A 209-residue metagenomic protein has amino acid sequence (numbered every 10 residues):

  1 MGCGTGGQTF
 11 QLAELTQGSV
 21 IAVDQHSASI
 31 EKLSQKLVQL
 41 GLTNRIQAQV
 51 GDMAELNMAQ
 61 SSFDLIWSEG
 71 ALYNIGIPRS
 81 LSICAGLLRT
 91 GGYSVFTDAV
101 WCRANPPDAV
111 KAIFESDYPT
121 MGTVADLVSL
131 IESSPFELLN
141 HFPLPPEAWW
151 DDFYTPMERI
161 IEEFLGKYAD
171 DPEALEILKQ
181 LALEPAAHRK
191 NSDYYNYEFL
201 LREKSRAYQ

Functional and structural regions predicted by a protein language model:
M1: Conserved beta-strand/loop positions that form the S-adenosyl-L-methionine
T5-E55: Class I SAM-dependent methyltransferase SAM/SAH-binding core
A54-L65: A short acidic, Gly/Pro-enriched loop at the edge of an enzyme's catalytic core that lines a small-molecule cofactor
L65-P78: A short SAM/SAH-binding and catalytic strip from SAM-dependent methyltransferases
R79-Y93: A short glycine-rich, Lys/Arg-flanked "PGG" loop and its adjoining helix->strand segment in the class I
A99-Y118: Short, glycine-/aromatic-enriched active-site segment of Class I SAM-dependent methyltransferases
T120-P135: Short alpha-helix
F142-Q209: Conserved Class I S-adenosyl-L-methionine
